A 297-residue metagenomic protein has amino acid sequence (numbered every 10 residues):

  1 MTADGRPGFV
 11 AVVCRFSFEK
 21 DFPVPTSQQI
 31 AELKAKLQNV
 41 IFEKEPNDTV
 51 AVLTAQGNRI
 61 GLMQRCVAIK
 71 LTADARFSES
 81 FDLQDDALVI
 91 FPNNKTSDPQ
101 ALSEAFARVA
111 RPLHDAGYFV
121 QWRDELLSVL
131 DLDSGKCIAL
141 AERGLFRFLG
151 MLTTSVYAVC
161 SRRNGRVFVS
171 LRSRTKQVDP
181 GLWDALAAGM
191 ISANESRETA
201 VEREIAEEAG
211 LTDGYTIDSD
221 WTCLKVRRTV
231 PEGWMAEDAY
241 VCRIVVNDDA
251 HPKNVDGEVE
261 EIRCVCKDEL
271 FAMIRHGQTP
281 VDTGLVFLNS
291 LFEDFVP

Functional and structural regions predicted by a protein language model:
T2-L182, M190-R203, L211-H251, K267-Q278 (+1 more regions): N-terminal leader/linker segments that precede catalytic domains of diphosphate-processing enzymes
E208: Phosphate/pyrophosphate-binding betaalpha-module
K253-E258: Short glycine-enriched loop/turn motifs at secondary-structure junctions
C264: Short aromatic/basic micro-patch
